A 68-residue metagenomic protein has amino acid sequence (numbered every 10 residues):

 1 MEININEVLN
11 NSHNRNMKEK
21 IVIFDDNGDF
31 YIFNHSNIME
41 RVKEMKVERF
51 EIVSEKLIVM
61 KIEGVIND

Functional and structural regions predicted by a protein language model:
E2-F24: N-terminal acidic leader/helix
N16-I66: Acidic, low-complexity, intrinsically disordered interaction modules
